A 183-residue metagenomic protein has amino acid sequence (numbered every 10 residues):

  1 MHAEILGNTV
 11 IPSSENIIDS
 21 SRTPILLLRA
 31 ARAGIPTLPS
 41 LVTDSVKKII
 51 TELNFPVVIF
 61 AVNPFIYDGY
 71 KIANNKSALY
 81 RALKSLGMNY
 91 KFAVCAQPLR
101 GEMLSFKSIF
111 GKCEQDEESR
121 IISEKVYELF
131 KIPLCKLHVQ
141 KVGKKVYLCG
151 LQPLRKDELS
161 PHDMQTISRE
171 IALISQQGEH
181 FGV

Functional and structural regions predicted by a protein language model:
M1-K48: Conserved N-proximal alpha/beta basic substrate-recognition cap immediately N-terminal to, or forming the N-lobe
T9, P36, P56-V58, P133: Proline-centered loop/turn at the N-terminus of a beta-strand
I17-S20, S45-I50, F65-Y67, G101-L104: A short acidic, often aromatic-flanked loop/helix-cap motif at beta-alpha or helix-coil junctions that lines enzyme
L27-A31, P56-V58, K76: Short, hinge-like loop/turn segments at secondary-structure boundaries
T37-S45, F60-A73, M164-I167: Short, basic, helix/turn surface patches
I49-I59: Acidic/histidine-enriched active-site and ligand-binding environments that engage anionic O-linkages
A61-Y147: Phosphate-binding site of ATP-dependent enzymes
I132, K141-V183: C-terminal active-site "lid" helix and adjoining low-complexity regulatory extension at the edge of ATP-using catalytic
